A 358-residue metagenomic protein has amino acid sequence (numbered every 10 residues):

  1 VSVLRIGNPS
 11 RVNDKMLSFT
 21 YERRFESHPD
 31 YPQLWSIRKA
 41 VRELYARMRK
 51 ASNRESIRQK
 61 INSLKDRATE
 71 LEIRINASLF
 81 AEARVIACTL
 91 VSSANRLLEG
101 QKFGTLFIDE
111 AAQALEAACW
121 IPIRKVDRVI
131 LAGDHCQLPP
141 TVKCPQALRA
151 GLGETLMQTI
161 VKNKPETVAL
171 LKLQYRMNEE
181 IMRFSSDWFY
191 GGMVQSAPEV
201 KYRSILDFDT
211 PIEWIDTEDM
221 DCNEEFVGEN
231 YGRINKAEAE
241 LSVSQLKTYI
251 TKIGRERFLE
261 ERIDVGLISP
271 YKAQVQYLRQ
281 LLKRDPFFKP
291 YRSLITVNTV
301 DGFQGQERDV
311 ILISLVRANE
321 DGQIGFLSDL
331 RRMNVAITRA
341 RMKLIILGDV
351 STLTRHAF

Functional and structural regions predicted by a protein language model:
I6-S10, D14, T20, D30 (+1 more regions): Conserved helicase motor core of SF1/SF2 NTP-dependent helicases
L17-G104: Conserved helicase NTPase catalytic core signature
